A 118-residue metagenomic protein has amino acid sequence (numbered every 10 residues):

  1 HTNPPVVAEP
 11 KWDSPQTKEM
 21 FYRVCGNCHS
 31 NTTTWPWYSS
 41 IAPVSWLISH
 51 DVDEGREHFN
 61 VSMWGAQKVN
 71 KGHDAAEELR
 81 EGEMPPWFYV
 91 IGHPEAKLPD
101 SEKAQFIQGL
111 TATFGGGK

Functional and structural regions predicted by a protein language model:
H1-F21: Electrostatic cytochrome c docking/interface patches
H1-T2, N60, F114-K118: Polytopic transmembrane helical bundles with strong interfacial aromatic enrichment
K11, T34, H93-K97: Second-shell loop/turn segments in exported
Q16, M20, P43, L47 (+4 more regions): Extracytoplasmic/secreted proteins, especially bacterial periplasmic and envelope-associated proteins
F21-T33, M84, F106: The canonical Cys-X-X-Cys-His
W35-H50: Acidic helix-start/capping segments at beta-turn-to-alpha-helix junctions
W46-P94: Extracytoplasmic electron-transfer domains, predominantly the class I c-type cytochrome c fold
G82-E83, V90-G117: C-terminal capping alpha-helices of c-type cytochrome domains
